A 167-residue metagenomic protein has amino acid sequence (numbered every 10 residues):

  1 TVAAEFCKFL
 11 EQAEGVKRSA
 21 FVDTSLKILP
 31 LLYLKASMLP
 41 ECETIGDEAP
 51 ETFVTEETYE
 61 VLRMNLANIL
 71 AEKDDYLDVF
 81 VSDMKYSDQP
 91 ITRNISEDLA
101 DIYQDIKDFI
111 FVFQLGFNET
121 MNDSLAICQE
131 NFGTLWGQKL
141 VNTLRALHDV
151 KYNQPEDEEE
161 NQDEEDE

Functional and structural regions predicted by a protein language model:
T1-E57: N-terminal interaction modules that seed assembly of large macromolecular complexes
V2, V16, V22, V54 (+5 more regions): Extended aliphatic helical segments
V2-K8, T24-K35, V61, N65-N68 (+7 more regions): Charged, amphipathic alpha-helical oligomerization/scaffolding segments
F6-F9, F21, F53, F80 (+4 more regions): Phenylalanine-focused residue identity feature
F9-V16, L32-K35, L39-C42, N65 (+7 more regions): Surface-exposed polar/charged interaction patches
K17-F21, I95, F117-M121, L125: Residue-level recognition of alpha-helical structural elements
C42-I110: Long amphipathic alpha-helical segments
P90, D105-E167: Acidic, proline/glycine-rich low-complexity IDRs
